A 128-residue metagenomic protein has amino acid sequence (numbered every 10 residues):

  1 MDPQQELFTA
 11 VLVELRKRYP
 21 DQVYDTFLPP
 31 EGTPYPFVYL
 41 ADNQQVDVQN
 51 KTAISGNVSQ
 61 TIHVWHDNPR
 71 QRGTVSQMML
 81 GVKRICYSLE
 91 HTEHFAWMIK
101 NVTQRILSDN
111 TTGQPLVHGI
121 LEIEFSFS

Functional and structural regions predicted by a protein language model:
M1-T52, L80, R84, L89-F95: Small/polar-rich, solvent-exposed N-terminal microdomains that initiate assembly or binding
M1-V13, Q44-N57, F95-S128: Short, charged interaction patches at domain edges and termini
Y35, G56-S59: A structure-centric signal for secondary-structure junctions around beta-strands
Y39, T61, E122: Conserved beta-strand segments that form the floor/walls of ligand-binding pockets within enzyme and binding domains
V58-H66: Active-site-adjacent structural patch at catalytic or cofactor/ligand-binding sites
P69-V75: Short, conserved charged micro-motifs
